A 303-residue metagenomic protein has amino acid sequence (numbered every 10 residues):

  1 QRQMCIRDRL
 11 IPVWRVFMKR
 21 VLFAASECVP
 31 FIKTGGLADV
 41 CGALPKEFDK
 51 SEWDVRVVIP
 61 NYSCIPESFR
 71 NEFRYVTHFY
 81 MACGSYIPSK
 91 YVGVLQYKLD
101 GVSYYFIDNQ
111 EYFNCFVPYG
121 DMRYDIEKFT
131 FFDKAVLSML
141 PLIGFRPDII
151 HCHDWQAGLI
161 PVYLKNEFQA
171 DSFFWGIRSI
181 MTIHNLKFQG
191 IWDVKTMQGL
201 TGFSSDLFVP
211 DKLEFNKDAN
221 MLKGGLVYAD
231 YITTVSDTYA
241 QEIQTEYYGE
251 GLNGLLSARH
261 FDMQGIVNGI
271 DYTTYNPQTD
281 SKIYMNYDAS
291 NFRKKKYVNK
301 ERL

Functional and structural regions predicted by a protein language model:
Q1-I6: Short, small-residue-biased leader/transition segments that mark boundaries at the very start of proteins
R9-I11: Cationic, amphipathic, low-complexity alpha-helical segments enriched in hydrophobics plus arginine/proline
M18-L303: Catalytic cores of nucleotide-sugar-dependent glycosyltransferases that transfer UDP/GDP/TDP-activated
